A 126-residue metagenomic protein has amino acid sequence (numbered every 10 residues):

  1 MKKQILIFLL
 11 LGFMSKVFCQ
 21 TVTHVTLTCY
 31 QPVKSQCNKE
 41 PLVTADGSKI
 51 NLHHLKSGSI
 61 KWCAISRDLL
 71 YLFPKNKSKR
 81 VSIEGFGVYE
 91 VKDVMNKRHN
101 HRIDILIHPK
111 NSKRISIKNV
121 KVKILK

Functional and structural regions predicted by a protein language model:
Q4-F13: Sec-dependent N-terminal signal peptides
M14-F18: C-terminal segment of classical bacterial N-terminal signal peptides
Q20-K126: Solvent-exposed, well-ordered loop and adjacent helix/strand elements within mature globular domains that form
